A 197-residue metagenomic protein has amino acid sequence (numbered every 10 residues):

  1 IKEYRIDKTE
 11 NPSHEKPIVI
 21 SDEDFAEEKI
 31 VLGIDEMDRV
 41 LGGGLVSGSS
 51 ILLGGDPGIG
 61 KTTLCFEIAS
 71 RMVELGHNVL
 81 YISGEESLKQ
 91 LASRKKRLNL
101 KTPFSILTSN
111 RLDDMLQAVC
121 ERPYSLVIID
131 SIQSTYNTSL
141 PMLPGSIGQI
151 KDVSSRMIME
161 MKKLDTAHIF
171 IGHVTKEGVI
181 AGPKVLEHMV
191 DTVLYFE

Functional and structural regions predicted by a protein language model:
I1-T9: Cys/His-rich short segments
K2-E3, P57-I59, E85-K89, R97-L100 (+4 more regions): Conserved nucleotide-binding/hydrolysis micro-motifs of P-loop NTPases
E10-K101, L116, C120: The Walker A/P-loop phosphate-binding site
A26-E27, G54, L100-S109, N137-K151: Flexible beta-alpha connector loops of hexameric P-loop NTPases
L41, R111-P123, R156-I158: Conserved alpha-helical scaffold flanking the Walker A/P-loop in AAA+ ATPase domains
N78, T102-P103, P123-L126, K163-F170: Loop/turn-to-beta-strand initiation segments
R122-M142: Conserved P-loop NTPase "ATPase switch" module shared by AAA+ and STAND
I158-E197: Phosphate-binding/switch region of NTP-binding enzymes
